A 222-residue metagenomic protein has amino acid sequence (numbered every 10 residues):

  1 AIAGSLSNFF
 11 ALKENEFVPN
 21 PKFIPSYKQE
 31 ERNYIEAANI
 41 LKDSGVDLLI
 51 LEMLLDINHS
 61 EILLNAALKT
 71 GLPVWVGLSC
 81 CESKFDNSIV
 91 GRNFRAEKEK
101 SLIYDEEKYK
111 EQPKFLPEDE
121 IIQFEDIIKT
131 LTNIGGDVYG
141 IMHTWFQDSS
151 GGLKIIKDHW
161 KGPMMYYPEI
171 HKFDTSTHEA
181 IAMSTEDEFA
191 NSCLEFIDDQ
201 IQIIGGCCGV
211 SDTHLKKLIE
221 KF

Functional and structural regions predicted by a protein language model:
A1-F222: Domain-level signal for soluble alpha/beta catalytic cores
